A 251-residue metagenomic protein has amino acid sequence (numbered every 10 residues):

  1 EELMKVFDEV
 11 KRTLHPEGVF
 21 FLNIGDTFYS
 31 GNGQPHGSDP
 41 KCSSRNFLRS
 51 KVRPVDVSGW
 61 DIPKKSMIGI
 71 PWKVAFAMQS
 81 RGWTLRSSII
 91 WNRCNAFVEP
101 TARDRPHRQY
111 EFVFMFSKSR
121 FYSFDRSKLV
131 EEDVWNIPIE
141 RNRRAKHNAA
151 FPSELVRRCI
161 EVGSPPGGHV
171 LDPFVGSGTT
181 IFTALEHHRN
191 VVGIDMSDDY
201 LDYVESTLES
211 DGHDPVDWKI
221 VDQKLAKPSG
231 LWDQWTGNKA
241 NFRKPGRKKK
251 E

Functional and structural regions predicted by a protein language model:
E1-H213, D217-W218, L231-E251: Core catalytic lobe of class I
I220-P228: Acidic, PIN/NYN-like endoribonuclease modules and their adjacent C-terminal/linker elements
